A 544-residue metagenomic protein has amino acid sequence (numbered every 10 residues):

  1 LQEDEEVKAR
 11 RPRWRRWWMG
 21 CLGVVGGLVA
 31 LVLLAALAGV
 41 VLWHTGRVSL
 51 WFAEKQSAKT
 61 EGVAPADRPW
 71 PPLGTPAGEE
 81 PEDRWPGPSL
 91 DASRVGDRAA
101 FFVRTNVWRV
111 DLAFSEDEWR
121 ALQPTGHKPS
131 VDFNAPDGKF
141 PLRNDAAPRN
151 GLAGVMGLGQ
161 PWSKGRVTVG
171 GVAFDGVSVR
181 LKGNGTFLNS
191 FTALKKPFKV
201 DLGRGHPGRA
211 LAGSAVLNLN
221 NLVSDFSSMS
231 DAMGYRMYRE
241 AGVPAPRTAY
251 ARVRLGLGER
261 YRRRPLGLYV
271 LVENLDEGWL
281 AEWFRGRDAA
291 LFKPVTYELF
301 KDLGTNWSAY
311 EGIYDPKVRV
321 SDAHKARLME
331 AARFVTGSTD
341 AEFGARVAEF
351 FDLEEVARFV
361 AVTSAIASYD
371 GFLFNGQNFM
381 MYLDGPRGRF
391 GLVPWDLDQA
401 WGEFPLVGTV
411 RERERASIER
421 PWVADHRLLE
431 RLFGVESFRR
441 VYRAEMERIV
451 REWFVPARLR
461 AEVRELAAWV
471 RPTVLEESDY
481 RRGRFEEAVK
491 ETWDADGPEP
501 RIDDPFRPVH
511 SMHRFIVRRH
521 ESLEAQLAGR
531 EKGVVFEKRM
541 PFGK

Functional and structural regions predicted by a protein language model:
Q2-R15: Juxtamembrane low-complexity tails/linkers enriched in Ser/Thr-Pro and polybasic
P12-L33: N-terminal Sec-pathway targeting helices
V32-H44, A367-S368: Short hydrophobic alpha-helical membrane-anchoring segments
L42-R236: Conserved NTP-binding catalytic cores of kinases and kinase-like/nucleotidyltransferase enzymes across multiple kinase
P86-L90, A99-A100, T105-W108, E118-H127 (+4 more regions): Middle-to-C-terminal accessory/interaction subdomains
K182, G256, Y382-D384: Short beta-strand micro-motifs enriched in acidic
N184-T186, S190, F284-E298, L397 (+2 more regions): Short, His- and charge-rich active-site/binding loops that engage polyanionic ligands
P197-P207, L211-V216, N220-V223, S227-S228 (+3 more regions): Internal "kinase-insert"/substrate-recognition segments embedded within catalytic cores of ATP-dependent enzymes
